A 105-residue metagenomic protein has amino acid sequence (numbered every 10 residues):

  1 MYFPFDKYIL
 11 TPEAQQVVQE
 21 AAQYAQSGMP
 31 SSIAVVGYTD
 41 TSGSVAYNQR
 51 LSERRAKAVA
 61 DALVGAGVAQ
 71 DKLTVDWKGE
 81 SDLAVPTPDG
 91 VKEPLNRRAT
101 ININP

Functional and structural regions predicted by a protein language model:
M1-Y24, D40-A46, R50: Short, solvent-exposed beta-strand/turn patches at coil↔beta or beta↔helix junctions that act as interaction loops
Q26, V36-P105: Periplasmic OmpA-like peptidoglycan-binding domain that tethers envelope proteins to the cell wall
